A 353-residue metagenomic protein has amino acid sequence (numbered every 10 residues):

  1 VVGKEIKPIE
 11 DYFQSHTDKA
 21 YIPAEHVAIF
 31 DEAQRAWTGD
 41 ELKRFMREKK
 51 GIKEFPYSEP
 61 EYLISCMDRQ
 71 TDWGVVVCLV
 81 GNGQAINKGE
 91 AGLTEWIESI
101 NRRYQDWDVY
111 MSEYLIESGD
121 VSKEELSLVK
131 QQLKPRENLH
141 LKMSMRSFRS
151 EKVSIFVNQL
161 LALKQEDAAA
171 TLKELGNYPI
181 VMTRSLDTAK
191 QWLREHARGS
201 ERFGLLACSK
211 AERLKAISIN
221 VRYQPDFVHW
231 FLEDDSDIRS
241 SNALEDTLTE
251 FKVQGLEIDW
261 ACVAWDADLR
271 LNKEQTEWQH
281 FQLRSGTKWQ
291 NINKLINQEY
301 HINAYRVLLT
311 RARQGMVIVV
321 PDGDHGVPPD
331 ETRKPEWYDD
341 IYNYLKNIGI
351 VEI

Functional and structural regions predicted by a protein language model:
V2-R69, E245-T249, A304: Conserved RecA-like ASCE ATPase "motif II neighborhood" in helicase/translocase motors
A28, E32, E59-Y62, A91-S99 (+6 more regions): Alpha-helical scaffold elements adjacent to nucleotide-binding pockets in ATP/GTP-utilizing enzyme cores
I29, S58, Y62, W73-G81 (+2 more regions): Structural recognition of the conserved hydrophobic beta-strand(s) that form the central parallel beta-sheet of P-loop
D40-F55, I86-A91, P328-K334: Short, flexible/disordered intra-domain loops and linkers
T71-E95: Conserved Class I SAM-dependent methyltransferase catalytic core
D72-V75, A243-I353: C-terminal accessory regions
V80, A207, V320: Short beta-strand/turn micro-motifs composed of small residues that flank or help shape donor/cofactor-binding pockets
A85-G92, N101, W107, M111-Q275: Conserved helicase/translocase motor-coupling segment
